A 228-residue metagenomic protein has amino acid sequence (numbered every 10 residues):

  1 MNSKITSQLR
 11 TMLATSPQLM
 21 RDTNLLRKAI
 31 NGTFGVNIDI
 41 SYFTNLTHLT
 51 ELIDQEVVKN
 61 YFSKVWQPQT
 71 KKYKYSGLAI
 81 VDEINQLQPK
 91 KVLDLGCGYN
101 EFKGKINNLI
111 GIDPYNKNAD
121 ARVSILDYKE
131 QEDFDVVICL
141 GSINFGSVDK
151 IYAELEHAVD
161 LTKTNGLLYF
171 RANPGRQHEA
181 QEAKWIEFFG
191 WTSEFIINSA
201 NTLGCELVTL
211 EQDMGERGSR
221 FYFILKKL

Functional and structural regions predicted by a protein language model:
N2-Y128, L167-L228: Class I (Rossmann-like) S-adenosyl-L-methionine-dependent methyltransferase catalytic domain, capturing the SAM-binding
I138: A conserved beta-strand element that flanks and buttresses the S-adenosyl-L-methionine
S142: Hydrophobic adenine-recognition pocket in adenosine-nucleotide-binding enzymes
F145-H157: A short, conserved alpha-helix within the catalytic core of class I
G146-S147, T162-T164: Helix-to-beta-strand junctions that scaffold the AdoMet/dcAdoMet cofactor pocket in Class I SAM-dependent enzymes
H157-T162, R171: Conserved helix-to-beta-strand junction in the class I
